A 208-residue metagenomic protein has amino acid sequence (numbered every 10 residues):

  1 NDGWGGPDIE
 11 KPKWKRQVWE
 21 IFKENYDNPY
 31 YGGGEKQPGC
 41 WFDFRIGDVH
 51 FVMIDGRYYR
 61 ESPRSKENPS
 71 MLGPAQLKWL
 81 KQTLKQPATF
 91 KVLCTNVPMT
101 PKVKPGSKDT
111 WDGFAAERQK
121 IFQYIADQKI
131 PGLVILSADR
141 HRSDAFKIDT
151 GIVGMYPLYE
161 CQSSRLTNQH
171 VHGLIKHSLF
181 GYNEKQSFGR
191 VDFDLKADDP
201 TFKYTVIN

Functional and structural regions predicted by a protein language model:
N1-N208: Metal-dependent phosphoester/phosphodiester hydrolase catalytic core
